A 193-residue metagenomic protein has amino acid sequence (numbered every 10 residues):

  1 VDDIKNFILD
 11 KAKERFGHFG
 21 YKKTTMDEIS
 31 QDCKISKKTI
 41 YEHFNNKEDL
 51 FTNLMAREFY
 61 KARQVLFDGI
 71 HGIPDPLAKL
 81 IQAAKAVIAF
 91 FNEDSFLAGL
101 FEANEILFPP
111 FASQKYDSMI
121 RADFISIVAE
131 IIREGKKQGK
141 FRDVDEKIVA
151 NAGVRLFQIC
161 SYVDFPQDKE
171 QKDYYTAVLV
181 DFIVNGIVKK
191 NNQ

Functional and structural regions predicted by a protein language model:
I4-A12, I29, L54-E58, A62 (+2 more regions): Generic hydrophobic, amphipathic alpha-helix propensity
F7, K11, R15-D49, N53: Helix-turn-helix
L9, F51, M55, F59 (+3 more regions): Amphipathic, non-transmembrane alpha-helical scaffold segments
K47, E58, A62, L80-V87 (+4 more regions): Hydrophobic/aromatic residues within well-ordered alpha-helical segments
N53, R57, F67-E93, V149-G153: Hydrophobic alpha-helical connector segments
F67, F111-Q138, K147-N151: Amphipathic alpha-helical packing segments from all-alpha helical-bundle domains
A89, S126-Q138, V154-Q193: C-terminal peripheral helix-coil segments that are non-catalytic and often amphipathic
F90-A112, F165-P166: Amphipathic alpha-helical segments used for helix-helix packing
